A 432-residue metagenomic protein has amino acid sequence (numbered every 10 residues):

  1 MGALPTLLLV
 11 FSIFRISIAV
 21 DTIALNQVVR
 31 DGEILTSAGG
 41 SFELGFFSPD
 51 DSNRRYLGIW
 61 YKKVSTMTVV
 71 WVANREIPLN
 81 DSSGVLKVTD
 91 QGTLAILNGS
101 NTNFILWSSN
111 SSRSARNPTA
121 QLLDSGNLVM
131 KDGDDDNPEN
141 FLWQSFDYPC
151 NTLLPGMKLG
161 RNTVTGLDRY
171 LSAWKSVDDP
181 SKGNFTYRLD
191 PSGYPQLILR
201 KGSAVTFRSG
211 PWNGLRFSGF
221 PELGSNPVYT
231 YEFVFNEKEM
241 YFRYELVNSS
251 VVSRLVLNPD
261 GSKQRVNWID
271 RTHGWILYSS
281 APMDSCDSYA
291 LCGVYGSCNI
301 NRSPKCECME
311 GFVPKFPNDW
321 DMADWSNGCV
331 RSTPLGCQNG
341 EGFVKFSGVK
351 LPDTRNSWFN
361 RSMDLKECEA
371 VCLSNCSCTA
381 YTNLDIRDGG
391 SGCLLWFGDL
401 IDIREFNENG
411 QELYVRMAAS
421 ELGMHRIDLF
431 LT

Functional and structural regions predicted by a protein language model:
M1-T432: Beta-rich ligand-binding surfaces for carbohydrates and other polyanions
